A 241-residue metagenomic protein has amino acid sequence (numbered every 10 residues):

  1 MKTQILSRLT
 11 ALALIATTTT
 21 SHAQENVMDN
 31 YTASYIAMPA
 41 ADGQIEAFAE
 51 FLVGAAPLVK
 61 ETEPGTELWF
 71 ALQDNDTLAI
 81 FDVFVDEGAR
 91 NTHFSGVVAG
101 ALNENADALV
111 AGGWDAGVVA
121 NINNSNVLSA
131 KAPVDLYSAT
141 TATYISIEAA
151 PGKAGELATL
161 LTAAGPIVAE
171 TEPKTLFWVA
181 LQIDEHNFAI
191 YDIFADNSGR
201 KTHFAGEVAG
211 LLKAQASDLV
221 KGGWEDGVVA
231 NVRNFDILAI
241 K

Functional and structural regions predicted by a protein language model:
M1-L9: Bacterial N-terminal signal peptides that target proteins for export
L9-T17: Bacterial N-terminal signal peptides
T19-A23: Sec/Tat signal peptide C-region and signal peptidase I cleavage site
Y31-P39, A79, T140-E148: Active-site-flanking beta-strand signature of metal-NTP-handling nucleotidyl enzymes and homologous cyclase-like
M38-E50, I147-T159: Short, surface-exposed ligand-recognition loops at beta-strand->loop->(often short) alpha-helix junctions that present
G54-F70, V83-N121, I167-F177, I193-V232: An amphipathic, aromatic/His-enriched active-site/gating alpha helix that lines ligand/cofactor pockets
N121-I147: Surface-exposed beta-loop interaction hotspot
